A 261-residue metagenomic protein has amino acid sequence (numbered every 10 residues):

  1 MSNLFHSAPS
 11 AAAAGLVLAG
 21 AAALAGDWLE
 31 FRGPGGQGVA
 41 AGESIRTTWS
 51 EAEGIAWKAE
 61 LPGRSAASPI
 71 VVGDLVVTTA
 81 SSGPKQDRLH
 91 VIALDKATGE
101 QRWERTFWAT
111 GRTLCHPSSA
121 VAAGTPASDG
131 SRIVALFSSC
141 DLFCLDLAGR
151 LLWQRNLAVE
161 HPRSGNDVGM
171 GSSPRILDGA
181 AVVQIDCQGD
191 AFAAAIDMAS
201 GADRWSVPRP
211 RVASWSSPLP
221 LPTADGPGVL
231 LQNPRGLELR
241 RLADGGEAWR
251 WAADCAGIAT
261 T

Functional and structural regions predicted by a protein language model:
M1-P9: N-terminal secretory signal peptides that target proteins for export/translocation
S10-A21: Bacterial N-terminal signal peptides
L24-T261: Noncatalytic, solvent-exposed loop/strand surfaces of beta-propeller-type extracellular/periplasmic domains
